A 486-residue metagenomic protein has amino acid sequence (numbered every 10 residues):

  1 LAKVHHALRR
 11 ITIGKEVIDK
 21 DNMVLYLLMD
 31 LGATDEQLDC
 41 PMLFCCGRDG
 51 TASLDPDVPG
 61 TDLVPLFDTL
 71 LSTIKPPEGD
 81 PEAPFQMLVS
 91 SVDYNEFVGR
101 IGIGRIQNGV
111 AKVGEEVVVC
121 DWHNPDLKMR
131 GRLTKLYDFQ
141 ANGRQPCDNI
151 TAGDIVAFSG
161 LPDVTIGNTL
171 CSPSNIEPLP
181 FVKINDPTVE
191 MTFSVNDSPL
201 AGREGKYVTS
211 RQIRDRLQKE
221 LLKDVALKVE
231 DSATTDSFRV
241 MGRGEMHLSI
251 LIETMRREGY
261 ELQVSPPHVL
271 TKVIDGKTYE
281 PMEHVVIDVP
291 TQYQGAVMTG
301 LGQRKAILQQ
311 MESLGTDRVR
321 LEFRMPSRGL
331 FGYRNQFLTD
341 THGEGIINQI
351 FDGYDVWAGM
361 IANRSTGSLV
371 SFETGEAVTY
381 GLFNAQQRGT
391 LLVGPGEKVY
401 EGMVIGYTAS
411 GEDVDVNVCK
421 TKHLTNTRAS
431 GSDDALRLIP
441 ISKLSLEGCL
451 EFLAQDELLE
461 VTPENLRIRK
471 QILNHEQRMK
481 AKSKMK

Functional and structural regions predicted by a protein language model:
L1-K486: Structural and coupling elements of P-loop NTPases
